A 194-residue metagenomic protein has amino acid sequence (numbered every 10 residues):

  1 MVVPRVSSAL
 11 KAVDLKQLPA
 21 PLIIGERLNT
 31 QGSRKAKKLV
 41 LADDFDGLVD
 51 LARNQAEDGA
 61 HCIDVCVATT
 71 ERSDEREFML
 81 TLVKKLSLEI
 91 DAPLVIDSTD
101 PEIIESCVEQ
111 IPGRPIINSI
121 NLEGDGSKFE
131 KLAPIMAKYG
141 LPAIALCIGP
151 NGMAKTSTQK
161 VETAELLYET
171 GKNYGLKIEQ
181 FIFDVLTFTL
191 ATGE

Functional and structural regions predicted by a protein language model:
M1-E194: Domain-level signal for soluble alpha/beta catalytic cores
